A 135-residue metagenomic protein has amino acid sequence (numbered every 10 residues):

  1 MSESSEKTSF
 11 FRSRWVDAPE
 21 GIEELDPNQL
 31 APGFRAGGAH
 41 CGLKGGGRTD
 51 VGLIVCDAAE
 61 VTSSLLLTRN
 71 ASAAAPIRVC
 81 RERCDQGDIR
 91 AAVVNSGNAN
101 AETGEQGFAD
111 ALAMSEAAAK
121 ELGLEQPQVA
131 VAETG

Functional and structural regions predicted by a protein language model:
S2-T68: N-terminal amphipathic/basic leader segments beginning at the initiator methionine
L25, I89, P127-V129: A residue-level detector for conformationally permissive "hinge/kink" positions
P32, C41, S96, T103 (+1 more regions): Short glycine-rich loop/turn motifs that provide flexible caps or phosphate-binding loops at active sites
I54-A111, E121: Glycine-rich phosphate/pyrophosphate-binding loop regions near the starts of catalytic domains
L112-G135: Glycine-rich, mobile lid/loop segments that gate access to catalytic sites or pores
